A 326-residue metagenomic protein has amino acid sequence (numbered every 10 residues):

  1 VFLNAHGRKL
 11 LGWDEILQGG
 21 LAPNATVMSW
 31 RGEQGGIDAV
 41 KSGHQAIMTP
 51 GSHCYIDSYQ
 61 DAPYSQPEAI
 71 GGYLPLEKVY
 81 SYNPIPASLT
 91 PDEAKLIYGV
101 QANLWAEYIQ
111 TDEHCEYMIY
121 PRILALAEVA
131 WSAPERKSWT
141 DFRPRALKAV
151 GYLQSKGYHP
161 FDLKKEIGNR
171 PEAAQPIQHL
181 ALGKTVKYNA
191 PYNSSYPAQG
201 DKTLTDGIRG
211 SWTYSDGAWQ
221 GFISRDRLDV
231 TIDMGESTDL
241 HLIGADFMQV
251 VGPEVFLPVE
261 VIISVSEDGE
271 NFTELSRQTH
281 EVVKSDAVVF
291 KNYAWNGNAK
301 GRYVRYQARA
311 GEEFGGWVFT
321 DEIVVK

Functional and structural regions predicted by a protein language model:
V1-N24, W30-D38: Active-site neighborhood of glycoside hydrolase catalytic domains
N4-D14, A46-P50, A133-W139, P160-D162: Acidic/polar loop patches that form or flank catalytic/metal-binding clefts of enzymes that bind anionic ligands
L10-G12, V27-S29, A46-T49, Y98-A102: Hydrophobic faces of well-ordered beta-strands that scaffold small-molecule active sites in alpha/beta enzyme cores
E15-L17, W30-G32, G51-H53, N103-E107: Active-site beta-loop-alpha junctions enriched in small/polar residues
T26, I37-Y73: Polar, glycine-rich mid-to-C-terminal structural blocks that act as macromolecule-binding/assembly scaffolds
K95-Y117, P121-I177: C-terminal functional modules
Q175-R209: Predominantly extracellular/luminal regions of secreted and cell-surface proteins, especially disulfide-bonded
S211-S276, A287-K326: Aromatic, loop-rich ligand-recognition surfaces of beta-strand-rich domains
